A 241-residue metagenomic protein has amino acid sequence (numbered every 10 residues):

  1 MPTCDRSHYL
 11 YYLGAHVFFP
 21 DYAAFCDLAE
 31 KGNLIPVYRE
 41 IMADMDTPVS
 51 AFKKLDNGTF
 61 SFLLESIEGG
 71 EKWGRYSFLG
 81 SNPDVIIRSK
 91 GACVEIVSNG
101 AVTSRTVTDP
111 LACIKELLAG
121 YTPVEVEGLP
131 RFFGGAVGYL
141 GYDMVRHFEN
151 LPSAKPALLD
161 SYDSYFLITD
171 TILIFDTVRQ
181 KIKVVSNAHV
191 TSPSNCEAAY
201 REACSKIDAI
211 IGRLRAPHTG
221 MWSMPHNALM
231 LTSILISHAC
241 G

Functional and structural regions predicted by a protein language model:
D5-Y12: Intrinsic-disorder-associated, low-complexity terminal segments enriched in Asp/Asn/His/Tyr and depleted of Lys/Arg
S7, W73, E127-R131: Exposed boundary/loop context
A15-S61, I67-T106, Y142, R146-G241: Extended accessory regions or peripheral subdomains of proteins
L64-S66, F132-F133: ATP-grasp fold ATP-binding core
D109-P130: FAD-binding glycine-rich core of flavoenzymes that anchor FAD
